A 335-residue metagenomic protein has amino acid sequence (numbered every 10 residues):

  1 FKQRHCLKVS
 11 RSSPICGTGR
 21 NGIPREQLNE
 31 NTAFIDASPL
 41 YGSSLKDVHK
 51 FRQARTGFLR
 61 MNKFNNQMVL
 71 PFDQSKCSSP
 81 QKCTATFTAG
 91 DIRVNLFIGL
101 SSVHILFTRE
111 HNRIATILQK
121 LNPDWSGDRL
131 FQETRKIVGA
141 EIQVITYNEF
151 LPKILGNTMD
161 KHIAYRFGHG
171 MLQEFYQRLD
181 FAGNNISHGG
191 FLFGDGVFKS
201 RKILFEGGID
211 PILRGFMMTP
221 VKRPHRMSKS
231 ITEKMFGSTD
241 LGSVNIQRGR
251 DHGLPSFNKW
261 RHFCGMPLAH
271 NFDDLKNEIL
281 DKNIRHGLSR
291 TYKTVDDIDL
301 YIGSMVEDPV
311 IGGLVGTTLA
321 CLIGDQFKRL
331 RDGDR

Functional and structural regions predicted by a protein language model:
F1-R335: Polyanionic, low-complexity segments and short acidic motifs
